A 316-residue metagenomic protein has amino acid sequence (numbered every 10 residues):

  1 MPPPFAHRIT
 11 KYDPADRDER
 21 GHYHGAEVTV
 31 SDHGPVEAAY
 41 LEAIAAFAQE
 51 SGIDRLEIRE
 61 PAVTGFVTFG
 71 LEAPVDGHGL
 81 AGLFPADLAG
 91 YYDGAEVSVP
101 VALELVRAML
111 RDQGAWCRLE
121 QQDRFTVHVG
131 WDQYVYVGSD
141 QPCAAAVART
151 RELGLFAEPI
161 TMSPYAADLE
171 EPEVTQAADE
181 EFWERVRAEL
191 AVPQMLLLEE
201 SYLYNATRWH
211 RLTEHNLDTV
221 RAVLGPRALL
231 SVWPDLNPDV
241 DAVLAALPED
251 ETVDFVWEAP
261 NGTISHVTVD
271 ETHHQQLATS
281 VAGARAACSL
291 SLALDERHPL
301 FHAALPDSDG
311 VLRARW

Functional and structural regions predicted by a protein language model:
M1-Y134, G138-W316: Structured alpha/beta or helical-core interaction and ligand-binding surfaces enriched in interleaved
